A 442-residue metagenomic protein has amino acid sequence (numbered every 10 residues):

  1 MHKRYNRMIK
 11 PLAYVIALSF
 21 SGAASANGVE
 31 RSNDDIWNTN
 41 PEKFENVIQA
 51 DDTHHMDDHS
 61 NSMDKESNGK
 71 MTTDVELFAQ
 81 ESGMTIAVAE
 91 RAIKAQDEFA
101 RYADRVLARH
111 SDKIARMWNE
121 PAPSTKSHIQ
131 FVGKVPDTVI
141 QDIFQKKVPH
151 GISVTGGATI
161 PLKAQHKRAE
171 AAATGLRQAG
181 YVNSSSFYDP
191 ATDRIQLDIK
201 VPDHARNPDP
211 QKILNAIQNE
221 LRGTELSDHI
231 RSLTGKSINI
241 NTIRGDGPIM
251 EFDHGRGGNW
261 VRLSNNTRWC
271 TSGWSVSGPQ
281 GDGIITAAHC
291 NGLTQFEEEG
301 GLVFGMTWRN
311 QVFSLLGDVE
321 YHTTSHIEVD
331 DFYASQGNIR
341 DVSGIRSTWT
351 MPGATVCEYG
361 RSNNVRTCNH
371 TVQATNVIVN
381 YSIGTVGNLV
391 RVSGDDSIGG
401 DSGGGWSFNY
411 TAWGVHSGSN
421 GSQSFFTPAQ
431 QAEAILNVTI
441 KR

Functional and structural regions predicted by a protein language model:
M1-A26: Gram-negative bacterial Sec-dependent N-terminal signal peptides
A26-D35: Cleaved targeting-peptide boundary
D34, P41-E42, N46-R101, R105-H166 (+1 more regions): Short glycine/threonine-rich beta-strand-turn micro-motifs
M84, V88-R91, T159-Y188, T192-D282 (+1 more regions): Protease-domain processing segments flanking chymotrypsin-fold serine proteases, especially trypsin-like
H110, W118, K147, L176-G180 (+7 more regions): Sec/Tat-exported extracytoplasmic proteins
D253-N380, S407-N409, N437: Serine endopeptidase catalytic core focused on the charge-relay Asp
T367-G394, G400-G403: Helical hairpin unit composed of two closely spaced alpha helices linked by a short loop
D395-V415: Catalytic nucleophile loop of clan PA
